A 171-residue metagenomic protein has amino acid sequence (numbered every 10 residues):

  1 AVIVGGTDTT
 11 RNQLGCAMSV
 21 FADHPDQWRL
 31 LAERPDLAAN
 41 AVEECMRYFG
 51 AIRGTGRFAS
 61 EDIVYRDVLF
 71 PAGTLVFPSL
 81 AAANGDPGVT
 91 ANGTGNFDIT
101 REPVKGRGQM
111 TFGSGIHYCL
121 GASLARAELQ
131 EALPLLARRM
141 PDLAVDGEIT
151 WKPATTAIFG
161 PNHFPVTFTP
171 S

Functional and structural regions predicted by a protein language model:
A1-S171: Cytochrome P450
